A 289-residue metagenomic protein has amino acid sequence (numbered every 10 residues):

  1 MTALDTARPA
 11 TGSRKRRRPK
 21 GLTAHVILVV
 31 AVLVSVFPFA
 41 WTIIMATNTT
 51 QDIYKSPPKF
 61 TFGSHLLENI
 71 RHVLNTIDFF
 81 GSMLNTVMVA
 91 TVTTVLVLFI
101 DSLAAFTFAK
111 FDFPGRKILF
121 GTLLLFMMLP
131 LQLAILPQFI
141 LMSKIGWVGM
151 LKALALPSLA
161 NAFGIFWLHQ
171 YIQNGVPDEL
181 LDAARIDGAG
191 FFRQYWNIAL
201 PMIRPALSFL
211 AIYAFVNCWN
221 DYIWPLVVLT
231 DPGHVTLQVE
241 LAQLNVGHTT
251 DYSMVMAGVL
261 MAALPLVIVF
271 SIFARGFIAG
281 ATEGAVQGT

Functional and structural regions predicted by a protein language model:
M1-R17: Short, Lys/Arg-rich, polar N-terminal cytosolic tail immediately upstream of the first transmembrane signal-anchor
K20-T289: A structural signal for multi-pass alpha-helical bundles of membrane permease subunits that mediate small-molecule
